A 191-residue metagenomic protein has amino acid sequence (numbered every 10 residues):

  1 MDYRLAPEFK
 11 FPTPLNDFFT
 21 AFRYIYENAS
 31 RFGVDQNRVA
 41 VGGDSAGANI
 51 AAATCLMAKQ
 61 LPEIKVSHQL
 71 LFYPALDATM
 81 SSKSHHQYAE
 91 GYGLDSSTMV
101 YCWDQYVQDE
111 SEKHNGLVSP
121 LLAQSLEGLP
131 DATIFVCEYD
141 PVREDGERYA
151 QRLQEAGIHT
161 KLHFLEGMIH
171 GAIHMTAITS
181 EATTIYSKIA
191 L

Functional and structural regions predicted by a protein language model:
M1-L191: Alpha/beta-hydrolase superfamily serine-hydrolase fold, recognizing
